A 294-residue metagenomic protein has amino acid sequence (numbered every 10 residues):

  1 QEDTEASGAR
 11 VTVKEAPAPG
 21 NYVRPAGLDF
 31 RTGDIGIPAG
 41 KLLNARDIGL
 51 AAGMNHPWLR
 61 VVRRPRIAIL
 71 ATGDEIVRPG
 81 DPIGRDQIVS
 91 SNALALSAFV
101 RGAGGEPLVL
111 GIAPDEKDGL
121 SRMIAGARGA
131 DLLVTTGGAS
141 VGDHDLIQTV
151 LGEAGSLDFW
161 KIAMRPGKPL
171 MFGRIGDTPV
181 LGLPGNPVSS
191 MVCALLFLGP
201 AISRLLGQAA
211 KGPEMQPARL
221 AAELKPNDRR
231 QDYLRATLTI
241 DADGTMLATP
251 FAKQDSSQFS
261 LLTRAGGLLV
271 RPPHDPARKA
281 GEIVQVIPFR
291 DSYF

Functional and structural regions predicted by a protein language model:
Q1-E2, D34, I48-A52, L94-R101 (+10 more regions): Predominant activation on well-ordered alpha-helical scaffold segments within soluble catalytic domains
Q1-V109, A252, P288: Short, glycine/charged-enriched hinge/interface segments at domain edges or termini
A18, P25, R31, P38 (+7 more regions): Short glycine/serine/threonine-biased micro-segments
F30, G152-F294: Flexible glycine/proline-rich
G33, K117, A221: Phosphate-binding chemistry for phosphorylated carbohydrates and sugar-nucleotides
D34-K41, N55-W58, V77, G104 (+7 more regions): Structural signal for hydrophobic packing residues in well-ordered secondary-structure cores of soluble enzyme domains
A45, V141-D143, Y293: Short glycine-rich, flexible loops that bind phosphorylated cofactors or substrates
L59-L183, P187-C193: Helix-rich terminal scaffold detector
